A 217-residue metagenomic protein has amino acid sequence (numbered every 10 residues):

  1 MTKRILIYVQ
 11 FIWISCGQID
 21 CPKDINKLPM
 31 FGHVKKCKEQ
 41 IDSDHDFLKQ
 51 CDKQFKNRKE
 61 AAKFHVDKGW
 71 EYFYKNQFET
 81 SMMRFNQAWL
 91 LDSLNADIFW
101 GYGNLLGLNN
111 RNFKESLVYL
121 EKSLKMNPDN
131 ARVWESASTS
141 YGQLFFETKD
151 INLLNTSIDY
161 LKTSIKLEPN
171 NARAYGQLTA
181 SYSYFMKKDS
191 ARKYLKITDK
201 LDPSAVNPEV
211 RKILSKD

Functional and structural regions predicted by a protein language model:
M1-P22: Bacterial Sec-dependent N-terminal signal peptides
G17-K75: N-terminal leader/linker segments that initiate helical-solenoid repeat arrays
Q54, A88, K122-S123, T163-S164 (+1 more regions): Canonical positions in the second alpha-helix
K59-F73, W100, E135, G142 (+2 more regions): Alpha-helical tetratricopeptide repeat
D67, E71-K75, S81, L90-L91 (+3 more regions): Alpha-helix C-terminal capping/termination sites
L94-P169: Alpha-helical adaptor scaffolds
I98, V133, A174, N207-P208: TPR alpha-solenoid repeat register
L105-L106, S140, E147, S181 (+2 more regions): TPR/TPR-like alpha-solenoid repeats
